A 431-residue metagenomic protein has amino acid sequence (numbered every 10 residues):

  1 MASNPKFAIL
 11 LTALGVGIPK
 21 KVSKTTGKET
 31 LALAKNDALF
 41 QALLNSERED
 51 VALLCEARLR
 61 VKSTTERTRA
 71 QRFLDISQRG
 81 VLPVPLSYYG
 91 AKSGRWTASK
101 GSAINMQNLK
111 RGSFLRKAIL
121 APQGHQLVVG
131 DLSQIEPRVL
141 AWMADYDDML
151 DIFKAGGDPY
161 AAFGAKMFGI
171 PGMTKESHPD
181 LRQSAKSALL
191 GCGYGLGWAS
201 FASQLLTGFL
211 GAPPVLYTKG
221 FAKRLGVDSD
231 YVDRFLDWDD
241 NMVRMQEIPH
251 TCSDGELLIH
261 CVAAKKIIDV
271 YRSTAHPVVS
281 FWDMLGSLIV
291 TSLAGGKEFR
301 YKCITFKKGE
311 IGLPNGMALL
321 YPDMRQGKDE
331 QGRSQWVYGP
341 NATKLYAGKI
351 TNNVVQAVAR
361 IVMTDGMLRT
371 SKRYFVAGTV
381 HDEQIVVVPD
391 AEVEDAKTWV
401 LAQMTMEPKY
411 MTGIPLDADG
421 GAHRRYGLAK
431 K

Functional and structural regions predicted by a protein language model:
M1-E176, V262-D269, S273-E383, D390-A391 (+1 more regions): Acidic, glycine-rich two-metal-ion catalytic cores of nucleic acid-processing enzymes
M1-S3, V16-K24, T30-L31, F168-S184 (+2 more regions): Short, surface-exposed acidic
D131-L132, W198-Q204, P213, T218-F221 (+3 more regions): Catalytic palm active-site di-aspartate
L140, L189-G193, S200-F209, P213-P214 (+2 more regions): Catalytic palm subdomain of template-directed nucleic-acid polymerases, centered on the conserved carboxylate motif
S177-G195, K372: Amphipathic, charged-and-aliphatic alpha-helical interface segments that function as noncatalytic docking
A212, A402-M411: A common structural junction motif
K409-G421: Conserved short beta-strand edge segments in small beta-sheet-based binding/regulatory domains
Y426-K431: Short, low-order "capping/linker" segments at domain edges
